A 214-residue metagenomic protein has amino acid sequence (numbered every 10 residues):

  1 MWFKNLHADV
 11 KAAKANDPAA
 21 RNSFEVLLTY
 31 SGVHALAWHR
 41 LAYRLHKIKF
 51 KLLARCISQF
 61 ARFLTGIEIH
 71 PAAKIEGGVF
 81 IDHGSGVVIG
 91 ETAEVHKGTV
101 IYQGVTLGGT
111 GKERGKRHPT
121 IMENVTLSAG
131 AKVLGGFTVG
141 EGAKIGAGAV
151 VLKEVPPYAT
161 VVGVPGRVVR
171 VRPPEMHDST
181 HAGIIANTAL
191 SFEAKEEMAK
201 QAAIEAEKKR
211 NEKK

Functional and structural regions predicted by a protein language model:
M1-T65, M176-K214: Terminal amphipathic alpha-helical/low-complexity segments used for targeting or macromolecular assembly
S31-G32, A37-R40, A73, V79 (+3 more regions): Solvent-exposed, flexible loop/coil residues
T65, H70-P71, E76-G77, D82-E91 (+10 more regions): Left-handed beta-helix
A159-T180: Conserved beta-strand-loop-alpha-helix hinge in the C-terminal portion of ABC ATPase nucleotide-binding domains
